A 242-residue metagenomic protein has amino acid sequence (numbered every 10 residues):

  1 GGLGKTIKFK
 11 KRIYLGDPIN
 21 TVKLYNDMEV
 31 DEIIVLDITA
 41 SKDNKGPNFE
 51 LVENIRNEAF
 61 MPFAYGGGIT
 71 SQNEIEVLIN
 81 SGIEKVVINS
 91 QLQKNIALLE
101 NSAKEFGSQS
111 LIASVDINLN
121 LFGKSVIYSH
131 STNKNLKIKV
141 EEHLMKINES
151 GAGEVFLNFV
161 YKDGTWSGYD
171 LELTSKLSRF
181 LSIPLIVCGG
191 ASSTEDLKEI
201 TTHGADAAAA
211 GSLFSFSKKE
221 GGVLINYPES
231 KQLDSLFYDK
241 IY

Functional and structural regions predicted by a protein language model:
G1-K11, I79, I83-L157, Y161-K162: Conserved anion-binding
K5, I33-V35, F63-G67, V86-I88 (+4 more regions): Hydrophobic faces of well-ordered beta-strands that scaffold small-molecule active sites in alpha/beta enzyme cores
Y25, I33, L78, A113 (+5 more regions): Conserved, mostly hydrophobic/aromatic
E32-E50, S90, F156-S167: Glycine-rich, proline-tolerant flexible connector loops at the mouths of alpha/beta enzymes
T39, P47-F106: Glycine/small-residue-rich loop that forms an oxyanion/phosphate-binding "nest" at active or ligand-binding sites
G46-E53, L136-E141, S167-K176: Charged helix-capping and loop-helix junction motifs
R56-K85, E172-A210: Catalytic cores of alpha/beta
A97-F106, L197-Y242: C-terminal helical cap(s) of enzyme catalytic domains, especially alpha/beta-barrels
